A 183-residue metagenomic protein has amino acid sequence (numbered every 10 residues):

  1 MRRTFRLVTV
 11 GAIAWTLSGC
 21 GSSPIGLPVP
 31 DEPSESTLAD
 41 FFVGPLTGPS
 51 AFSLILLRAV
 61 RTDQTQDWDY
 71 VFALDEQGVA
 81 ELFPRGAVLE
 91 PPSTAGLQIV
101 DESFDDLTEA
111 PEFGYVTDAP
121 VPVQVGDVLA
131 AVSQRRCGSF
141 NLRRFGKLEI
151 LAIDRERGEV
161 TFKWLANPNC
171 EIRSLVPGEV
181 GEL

Functional and structural regions predicted by a protein language model:
M1-T9: Bacterial N-terminal signal peptides that target proteins for export
W15-G19: C-terminal motif of bacterial Sec signal peptides marking the signal peptidase cleavage site
C20-L183: Surface-exposed, beta-sheet-biased, low-hydrophobicity segments with strongly acidic/polar composition
